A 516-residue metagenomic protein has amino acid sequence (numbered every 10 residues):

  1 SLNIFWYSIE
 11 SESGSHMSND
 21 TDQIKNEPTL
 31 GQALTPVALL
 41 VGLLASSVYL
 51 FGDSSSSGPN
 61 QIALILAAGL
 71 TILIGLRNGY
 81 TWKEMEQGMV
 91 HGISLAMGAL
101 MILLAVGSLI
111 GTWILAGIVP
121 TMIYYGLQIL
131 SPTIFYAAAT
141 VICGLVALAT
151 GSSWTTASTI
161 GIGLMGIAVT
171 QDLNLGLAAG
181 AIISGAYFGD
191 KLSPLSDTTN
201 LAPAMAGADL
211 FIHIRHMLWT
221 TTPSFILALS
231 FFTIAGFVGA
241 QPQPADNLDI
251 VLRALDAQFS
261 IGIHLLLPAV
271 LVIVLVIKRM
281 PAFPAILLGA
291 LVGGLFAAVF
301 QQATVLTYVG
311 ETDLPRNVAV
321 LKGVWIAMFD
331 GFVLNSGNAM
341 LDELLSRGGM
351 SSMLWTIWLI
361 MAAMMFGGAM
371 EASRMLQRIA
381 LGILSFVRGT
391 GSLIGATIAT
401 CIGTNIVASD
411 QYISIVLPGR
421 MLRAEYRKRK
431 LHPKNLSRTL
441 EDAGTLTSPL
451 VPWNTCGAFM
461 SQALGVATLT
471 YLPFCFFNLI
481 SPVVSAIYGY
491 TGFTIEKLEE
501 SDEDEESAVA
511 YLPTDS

Functional and structural regions predicted by a protein language model:
L2-L103, W219-L229, T233-A362, E506-S516: Hydrophobic transmembrane alpha-helices of multi-pass small-molecule transporters
A33, I142-S152, L266-L271, G444-V451 (+1 more regions): Alpha-helical transmembrane segments and their immediate juxtamembrane interface regions
V41, A45, I72, S108 (+11 more regions): Alpha-helical transmembrane segments of multipass membrane proteins
G75-G79, A168-L175, L192-S196, F296-T307 (+2 more regions): Juxtamembrane membrane-interface segments at transmembrane alpha-helix termini
G79-V169, F329-R423: Membrane-embedded alpha-helical segments and adjacent helix-loop junctions characteristic of multi-pass solute
I129-P223, I398-D442, A467: Hydrophobic transmembrane alpha-helices that form the pore/transport pathway of multi-pass ion and small-solute
S158-A168, L291-L295, R388, F474-V484: Small-residue-enriched core segments of transmembrane alpha-helices in multipass membrane transport and channel
A186, K191-P194, T199-R253, K428 (+1 more regions): Juxtamembrane and boundary regions of transmembrane helices in multi-pass small-molecule transporters and channels
